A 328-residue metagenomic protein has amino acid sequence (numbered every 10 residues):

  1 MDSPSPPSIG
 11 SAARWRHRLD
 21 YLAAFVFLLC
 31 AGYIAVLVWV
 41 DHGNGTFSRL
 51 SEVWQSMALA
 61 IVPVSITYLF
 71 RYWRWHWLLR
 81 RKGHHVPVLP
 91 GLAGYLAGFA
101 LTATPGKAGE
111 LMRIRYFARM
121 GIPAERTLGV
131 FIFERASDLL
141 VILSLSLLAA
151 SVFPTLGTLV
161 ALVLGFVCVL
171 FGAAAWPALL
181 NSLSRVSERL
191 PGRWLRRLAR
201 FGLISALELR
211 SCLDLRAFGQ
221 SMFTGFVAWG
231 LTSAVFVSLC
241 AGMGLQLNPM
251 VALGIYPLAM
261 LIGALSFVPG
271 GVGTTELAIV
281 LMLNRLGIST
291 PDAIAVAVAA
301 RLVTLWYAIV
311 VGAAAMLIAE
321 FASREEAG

Functional and structural regions predicted by a protein language model:
M1-L96, V152-A264, D292, A297 (+1 more regions): Predominantly cytoplasmic-facing regulatory/coupling regions of multi-pass membrane proteins
R80, L92-R119, L203: Extended non-transmembrane interhelical loops and adjacent amphipathic helices of multipass membrane proteins
V88-P90, A108-G109, I122-R135, I288-A299: Membrane-interface alpha-helices at helix entry/exit sites of multi-pass transporters
A97-G106, A241, P257-E276: Transmembrane alpha-helix interface/packing and boundary motifs in multi-pass membrane proteins, characterized by
F117-P123, I255, L277-D292: Interfacial segments of multi-pass membrane proteins
R135-L140, R301-L305: Selective transmembrane-helix segments that form parts of the transport pathway or gating/packing helices in multipass
L143-P154: Transmembrane alpha-helix termini and helix-breaking/packing motifs in multi-pass membrane transporters
